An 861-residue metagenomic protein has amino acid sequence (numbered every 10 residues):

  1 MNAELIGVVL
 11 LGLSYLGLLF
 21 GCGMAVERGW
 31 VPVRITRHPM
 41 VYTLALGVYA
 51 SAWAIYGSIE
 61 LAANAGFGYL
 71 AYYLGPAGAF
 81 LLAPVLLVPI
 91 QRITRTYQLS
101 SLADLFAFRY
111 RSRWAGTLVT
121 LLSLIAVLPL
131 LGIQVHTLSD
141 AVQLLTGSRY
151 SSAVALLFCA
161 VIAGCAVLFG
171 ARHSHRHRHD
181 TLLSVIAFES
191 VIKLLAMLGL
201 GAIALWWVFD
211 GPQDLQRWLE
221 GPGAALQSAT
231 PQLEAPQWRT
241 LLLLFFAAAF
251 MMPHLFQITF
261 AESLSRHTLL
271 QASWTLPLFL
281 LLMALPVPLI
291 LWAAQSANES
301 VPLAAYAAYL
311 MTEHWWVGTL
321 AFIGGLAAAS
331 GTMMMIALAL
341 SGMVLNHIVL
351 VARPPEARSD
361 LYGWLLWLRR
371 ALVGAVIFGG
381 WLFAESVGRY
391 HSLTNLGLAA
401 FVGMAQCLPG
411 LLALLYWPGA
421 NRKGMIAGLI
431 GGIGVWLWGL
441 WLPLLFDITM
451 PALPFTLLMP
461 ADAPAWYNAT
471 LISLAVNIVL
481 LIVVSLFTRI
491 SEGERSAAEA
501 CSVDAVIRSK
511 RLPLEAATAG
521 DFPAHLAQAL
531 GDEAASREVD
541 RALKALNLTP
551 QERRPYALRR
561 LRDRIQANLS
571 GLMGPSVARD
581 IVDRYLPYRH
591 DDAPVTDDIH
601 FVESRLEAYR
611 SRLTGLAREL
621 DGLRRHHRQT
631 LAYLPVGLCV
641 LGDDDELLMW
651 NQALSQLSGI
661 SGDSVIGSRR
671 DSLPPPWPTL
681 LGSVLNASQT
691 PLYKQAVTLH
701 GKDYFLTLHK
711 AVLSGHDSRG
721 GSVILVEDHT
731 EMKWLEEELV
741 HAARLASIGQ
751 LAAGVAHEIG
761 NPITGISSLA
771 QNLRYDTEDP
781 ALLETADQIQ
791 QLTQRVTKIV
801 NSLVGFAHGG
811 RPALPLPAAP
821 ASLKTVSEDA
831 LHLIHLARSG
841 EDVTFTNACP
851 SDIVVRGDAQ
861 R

Functional and structural regions predicted by a protein language model:
M1-A557: Membrane-embedded helix-loop-helix hairpins and adjacent transmembrane boundary segments in multi-pass transporters
R605-Q629, E737-A743: Short, charged amphipathic alpha-helical "coupling" segments at sensory-output junctions in signaling proteins
R618-W650: Sensory modules in modular signal-transduction proteins
N651-S658, G662: N-terminal capping loop/helix in small sensory signaling domains highlighted by a polar->aromatic N-x2-3-F motif
R669-E731: PAS-family sensory/regulatory modules and their coupling/dimerization elements
T730, G760-R861: Core catalytic ATP-binding domain of two-component histidine kinases
A753-H757, N761: Conserved phosphoacceptor histidine of two-component systems
